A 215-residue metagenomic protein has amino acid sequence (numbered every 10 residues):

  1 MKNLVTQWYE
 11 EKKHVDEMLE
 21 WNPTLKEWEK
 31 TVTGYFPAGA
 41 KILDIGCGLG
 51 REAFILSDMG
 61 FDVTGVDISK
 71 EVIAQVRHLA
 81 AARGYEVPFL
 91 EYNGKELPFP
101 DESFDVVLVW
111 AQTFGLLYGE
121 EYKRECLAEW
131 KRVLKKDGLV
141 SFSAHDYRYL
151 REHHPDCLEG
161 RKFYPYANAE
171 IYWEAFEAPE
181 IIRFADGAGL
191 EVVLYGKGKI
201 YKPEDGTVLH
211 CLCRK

Functional and structural regions predicted by a protein language model:
M1-P37, I55: Conserved class I S-adenosyl-L-methionine
G46-G48: Class I SAM-dependent methyltransferase "Motif I" SAM/SAH-binding loop
R51-E96: Class I SAM-dependent methyltransferase SAM/SAH-binding core
K95-V107: A short acidic, Gly/Pro-enriched loop at the edge of an enzyme's catalytic core that lines a small-molecule cofactor
V106-E121: A short SAM/SAH-binding and catalytic strip from SAM-dependent methyltransferases
R124-K136: A short glycine-rich, Lys/Arg-flanked "PGG" loop and its adjoining helix->strand segment in the class I
L139-K162: Conserved class I S-adenosyl-L-methionine
Y172-G189: Short alpha-helix
